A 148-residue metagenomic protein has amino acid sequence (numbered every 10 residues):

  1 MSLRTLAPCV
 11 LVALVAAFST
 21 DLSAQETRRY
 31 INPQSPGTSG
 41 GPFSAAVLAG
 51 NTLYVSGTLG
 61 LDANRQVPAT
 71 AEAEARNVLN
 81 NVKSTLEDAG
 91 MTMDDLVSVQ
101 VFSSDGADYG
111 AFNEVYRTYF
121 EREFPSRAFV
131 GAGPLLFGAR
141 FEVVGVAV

Functional and structural regions predicted by a protein language model:
M1-L3: N-terminal secretory signal peptides that target proteins for export/translocation
T5-N80, S84-V97, F102-V148: N-terminal presequence-like segments and the immediate start of the first folded domain
